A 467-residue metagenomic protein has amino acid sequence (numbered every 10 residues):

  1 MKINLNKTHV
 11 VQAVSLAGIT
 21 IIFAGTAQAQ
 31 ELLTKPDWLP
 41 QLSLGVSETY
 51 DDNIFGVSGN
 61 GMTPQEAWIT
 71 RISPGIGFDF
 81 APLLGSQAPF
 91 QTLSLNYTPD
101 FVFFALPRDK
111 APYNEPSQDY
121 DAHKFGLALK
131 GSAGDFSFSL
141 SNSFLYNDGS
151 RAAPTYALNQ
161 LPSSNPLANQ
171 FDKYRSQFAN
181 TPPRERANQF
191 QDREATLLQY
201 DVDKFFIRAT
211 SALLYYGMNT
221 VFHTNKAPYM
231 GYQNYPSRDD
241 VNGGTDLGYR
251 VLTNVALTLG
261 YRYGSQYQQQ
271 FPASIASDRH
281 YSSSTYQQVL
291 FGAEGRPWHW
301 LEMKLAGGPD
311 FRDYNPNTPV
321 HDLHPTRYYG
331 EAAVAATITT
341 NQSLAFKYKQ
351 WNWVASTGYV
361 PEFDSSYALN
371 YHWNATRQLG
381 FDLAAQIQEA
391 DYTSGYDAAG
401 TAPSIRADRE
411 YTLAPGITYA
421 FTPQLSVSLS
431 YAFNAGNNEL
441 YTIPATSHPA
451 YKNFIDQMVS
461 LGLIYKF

Functional and structural regions predicted by a protein language model:
K2-Q28: Gram-negative bacterial Sec-dependent N-terminal signal peptides
A29-F467: Gram-negative and organellar
